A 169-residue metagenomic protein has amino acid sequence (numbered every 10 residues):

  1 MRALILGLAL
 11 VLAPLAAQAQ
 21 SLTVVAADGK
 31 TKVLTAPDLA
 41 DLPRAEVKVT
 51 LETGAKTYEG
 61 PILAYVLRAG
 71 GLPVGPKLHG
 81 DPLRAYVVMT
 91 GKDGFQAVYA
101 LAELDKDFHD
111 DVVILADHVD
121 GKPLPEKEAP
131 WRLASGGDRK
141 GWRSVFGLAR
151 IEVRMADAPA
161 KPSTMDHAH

Functional and structural regions predicted by a protein language model:
I5-P14: Bacterial N-terminal signal peptides
Q18-H169: N-terminal intrinsically disordered, low-complexity segments enriched in P/E/S/T
